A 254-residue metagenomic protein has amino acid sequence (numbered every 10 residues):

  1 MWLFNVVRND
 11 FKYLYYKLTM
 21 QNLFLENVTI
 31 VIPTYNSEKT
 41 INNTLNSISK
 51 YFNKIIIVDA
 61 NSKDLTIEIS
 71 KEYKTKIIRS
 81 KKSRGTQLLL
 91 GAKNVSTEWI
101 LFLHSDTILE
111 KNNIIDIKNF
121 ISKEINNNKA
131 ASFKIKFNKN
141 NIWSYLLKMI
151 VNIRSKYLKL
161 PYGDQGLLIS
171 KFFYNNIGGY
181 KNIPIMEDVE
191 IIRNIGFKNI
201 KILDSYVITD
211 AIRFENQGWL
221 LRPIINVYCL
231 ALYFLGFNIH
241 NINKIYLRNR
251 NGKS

Functional and structural regions predicted by a protein language model:
W2-L23, R193-S254: Hydrophobic helical membrane-anchoring modules
V31-K50: Short, well-formed alpha-helical segments that are part of the catalytic scaffolds of diverse glycosyltransferases
K39-N43, D64-E72: Acidic helix N-cap motif at the loop->helix transition within catalytic regions of sugar-transfer enzymes
S47, D59-I67, T107-I108: A conserved acidic beta->alpha catalytic loop
R79-V95: Glycine-rich, basic loop-to-helix element that forms the pyrophosphate-binding segment of sugar-nucleotide handling
I100: Short aromatic/hydrophobic "clamp" motif used to bind/position activated sugar donors
N112-I142: Conserved donor NDP-sugar-binding/catalytic core segment of glycosyltransferases
I185-I191: Acidic donor-binding loop at a coil-to-helix junction in glycosyltransferase catalytic cores that engages
